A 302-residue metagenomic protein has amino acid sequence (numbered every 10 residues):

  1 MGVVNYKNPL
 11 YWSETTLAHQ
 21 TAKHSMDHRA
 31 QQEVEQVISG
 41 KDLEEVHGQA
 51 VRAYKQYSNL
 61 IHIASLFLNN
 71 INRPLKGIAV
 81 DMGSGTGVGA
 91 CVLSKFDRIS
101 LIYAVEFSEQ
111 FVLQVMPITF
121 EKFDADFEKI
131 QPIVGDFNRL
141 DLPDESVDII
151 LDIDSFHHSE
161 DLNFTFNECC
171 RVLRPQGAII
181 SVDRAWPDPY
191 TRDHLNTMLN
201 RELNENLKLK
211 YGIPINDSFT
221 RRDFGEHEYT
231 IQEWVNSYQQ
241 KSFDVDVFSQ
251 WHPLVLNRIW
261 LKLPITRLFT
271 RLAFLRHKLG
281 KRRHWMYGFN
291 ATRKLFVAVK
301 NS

Functional and structural regions predicted by a protein language model:
M1-V46: N-terminal, positively charged/glycine-rich alpha-helical extensions of SAM-dependent methyltransferases
K55-L75: Conserved alpha-helix/loop element of class I SAM-dependent methyltransferases that forms part of the SAM/SAH-binding
T86-R139: Class I SAM-dependent methyltransferase SAM/SAH-binding core
N138-I149: A short acidic, Gly/Pro-enriched loop at the edge of an enzyme's catalytic core that lines a small-molecule cofactor
N163-P175: A short glycine-rich, Lys/Arg-flanked "PGG" loop and its adjoining helix->strand segment in the class I
I180-K208: Conserved class I S-adenosyl-L-methionine
D217-E233: Acceptor-substrate binding/catalytic loop of class I
Q232-N236, V245-S302: A C-terminal cap/extension of S-adenosyl-L-methionine-dependent methyltransferases that defines the acceptor-substrate
